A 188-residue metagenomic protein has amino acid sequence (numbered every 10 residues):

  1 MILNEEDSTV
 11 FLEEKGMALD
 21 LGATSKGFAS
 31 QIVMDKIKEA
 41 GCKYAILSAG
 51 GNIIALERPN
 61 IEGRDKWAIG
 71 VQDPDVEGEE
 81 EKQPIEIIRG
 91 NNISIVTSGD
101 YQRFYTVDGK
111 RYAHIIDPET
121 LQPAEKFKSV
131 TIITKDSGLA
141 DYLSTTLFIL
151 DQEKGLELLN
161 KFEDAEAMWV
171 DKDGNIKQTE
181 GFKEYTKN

Functional and structural regions predicted by a protein language model:
M1-N188: Mature catalytic core of soluble alpha/beta enzymes
